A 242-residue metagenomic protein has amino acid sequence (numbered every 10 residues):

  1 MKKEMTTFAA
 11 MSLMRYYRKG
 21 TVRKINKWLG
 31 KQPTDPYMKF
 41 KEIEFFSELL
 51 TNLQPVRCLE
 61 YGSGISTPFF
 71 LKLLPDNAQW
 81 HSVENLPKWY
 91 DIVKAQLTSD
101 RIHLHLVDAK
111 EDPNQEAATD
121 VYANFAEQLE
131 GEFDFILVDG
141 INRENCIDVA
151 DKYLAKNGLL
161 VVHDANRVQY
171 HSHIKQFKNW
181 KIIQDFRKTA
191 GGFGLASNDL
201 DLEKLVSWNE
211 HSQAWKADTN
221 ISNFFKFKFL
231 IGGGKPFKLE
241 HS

Functional and structural regions predicted by a protein language model:
M1-F135, N142-A155, L159, A165-S242: A short alpha-helical cap/connector motif
